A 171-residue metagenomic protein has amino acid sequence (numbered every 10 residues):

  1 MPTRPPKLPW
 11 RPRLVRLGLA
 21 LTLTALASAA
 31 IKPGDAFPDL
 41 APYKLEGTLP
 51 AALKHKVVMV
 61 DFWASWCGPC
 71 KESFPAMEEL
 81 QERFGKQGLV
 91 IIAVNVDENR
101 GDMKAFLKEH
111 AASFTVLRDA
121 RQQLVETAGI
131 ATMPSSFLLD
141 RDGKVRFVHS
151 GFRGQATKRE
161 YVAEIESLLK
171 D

Functional and structural regions predicted by a protein language model:
P2-G18: Bacterial N-terminal signal peptides that target proteins for export
R16-D39, L53: N-proximal helix/coil linker or "cap" segments that precede and/or mark the start of modular domains
A36-V58: A short beta-strand-turn-helix
K56-V58, F62-W66, T132: Short pre-active-site segment immediately N-terminal to redox-active cysteine/selenocysteine motifs in thiol-based
M59-V60, I91, S136: Hydrophobic beta-strand anchors of alpha/beta hydrolase catalytic cores
F62-E79: Conserved redox-active cysteine motifs that mediate thiol-disulfide chemistry, especially di-cysteine Cys-X(1-2)-Cys
G88-R100, A112-R121: Thiol-based oxidoreductase modules, predominantly thioredoxin-like and allied folds used for disulfide exchange
F106-S113, A120-E166: Thiol/disulfide oxidoreductase modules built on the thioredoxin-like
